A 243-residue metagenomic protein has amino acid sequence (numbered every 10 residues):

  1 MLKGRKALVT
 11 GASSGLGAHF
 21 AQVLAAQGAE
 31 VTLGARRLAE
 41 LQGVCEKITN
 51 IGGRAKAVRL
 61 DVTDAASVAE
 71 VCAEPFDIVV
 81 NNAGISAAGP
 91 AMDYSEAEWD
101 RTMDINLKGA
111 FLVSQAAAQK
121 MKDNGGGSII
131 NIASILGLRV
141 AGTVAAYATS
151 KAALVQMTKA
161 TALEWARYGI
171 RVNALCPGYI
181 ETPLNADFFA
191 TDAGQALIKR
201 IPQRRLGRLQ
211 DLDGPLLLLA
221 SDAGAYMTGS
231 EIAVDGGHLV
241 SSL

Functional and structural regions predicted by a protein language model:
S13-S14: Conserved glycine-rich cofactor-binding loop
P90-A91, E98-M103, N185, L197: Substrate-binding pocket helix/loop in short-chain dehydrogenase/reductase
S114, S150, T158: Active-site helix of classical SDR
Q119, L163-E164, A225: Alpha-helical segment proximal to the catalytic Tyr-Lys
S134: Residue(s) in the substrate-gating loop at a strand-loop-helix junction that position the organic substrate next
R139, L217, T228-L243: Short C-terminal tail/terminal secondary-structure segment of NAD(P)H-dependent dehydrogenase/reductase domains
A166, R171, M227-G229: Short, small/polar-rich loop/turn modules that mediate ligand/substrate recognition or access, typified
